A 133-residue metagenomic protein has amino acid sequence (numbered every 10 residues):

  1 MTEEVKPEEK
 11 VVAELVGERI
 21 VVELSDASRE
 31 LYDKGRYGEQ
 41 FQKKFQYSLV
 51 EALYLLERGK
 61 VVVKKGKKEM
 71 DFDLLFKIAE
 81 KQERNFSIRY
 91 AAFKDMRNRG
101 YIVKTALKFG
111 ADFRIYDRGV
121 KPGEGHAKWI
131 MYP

Functional and structural regions predicted by a protein language model:
M1-P133: Long Lys/Arg-rich low-complexity intrinsically disordered regions in nucleic-acid-associated proteins
